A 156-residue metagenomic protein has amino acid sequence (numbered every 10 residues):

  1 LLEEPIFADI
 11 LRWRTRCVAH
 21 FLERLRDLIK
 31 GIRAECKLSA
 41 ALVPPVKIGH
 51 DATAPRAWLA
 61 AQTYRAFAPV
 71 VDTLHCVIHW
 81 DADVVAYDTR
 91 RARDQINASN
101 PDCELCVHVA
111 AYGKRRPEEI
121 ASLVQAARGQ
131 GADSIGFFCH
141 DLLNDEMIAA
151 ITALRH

Functional and structural regions predicted by a protein language model:
L1-W80: Polysaccharide-binding and catalytic clefts of secreted carbohydrate-active enzymes
R65-Y87, A92-Q95, S99-H156: Substrate-binding cleft of secreted/luminal carbohydrate-active enzymes
